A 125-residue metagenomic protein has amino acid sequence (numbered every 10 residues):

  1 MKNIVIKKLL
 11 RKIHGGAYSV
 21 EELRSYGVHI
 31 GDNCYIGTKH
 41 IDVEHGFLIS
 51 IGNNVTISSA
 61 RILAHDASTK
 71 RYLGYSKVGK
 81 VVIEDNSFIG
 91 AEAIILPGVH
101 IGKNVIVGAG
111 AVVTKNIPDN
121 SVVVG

Functional and structural regions predicted by a protein language model:
M1-G27, N33, N54: Terminal amphipathic alpha-helical/low-complexity segments used for targeting or macromolecular assembly
L23-R24, V28-I30, C34-V124: Structural signal for interior beta-strand "rungs" in well-ordered beta-sheet cores of soluble enzyme domains
